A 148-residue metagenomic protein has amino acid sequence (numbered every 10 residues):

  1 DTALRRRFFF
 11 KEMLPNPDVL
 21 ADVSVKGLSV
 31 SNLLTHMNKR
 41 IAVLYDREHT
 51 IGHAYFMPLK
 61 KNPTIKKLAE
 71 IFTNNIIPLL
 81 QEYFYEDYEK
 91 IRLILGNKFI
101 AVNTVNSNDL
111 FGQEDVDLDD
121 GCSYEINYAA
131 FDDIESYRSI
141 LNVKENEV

Functional and structural regions predicted by a protein language model:
D1-V148: C-terminal regulatory/interaction module of P-loop NTP-utilizing enzymes
